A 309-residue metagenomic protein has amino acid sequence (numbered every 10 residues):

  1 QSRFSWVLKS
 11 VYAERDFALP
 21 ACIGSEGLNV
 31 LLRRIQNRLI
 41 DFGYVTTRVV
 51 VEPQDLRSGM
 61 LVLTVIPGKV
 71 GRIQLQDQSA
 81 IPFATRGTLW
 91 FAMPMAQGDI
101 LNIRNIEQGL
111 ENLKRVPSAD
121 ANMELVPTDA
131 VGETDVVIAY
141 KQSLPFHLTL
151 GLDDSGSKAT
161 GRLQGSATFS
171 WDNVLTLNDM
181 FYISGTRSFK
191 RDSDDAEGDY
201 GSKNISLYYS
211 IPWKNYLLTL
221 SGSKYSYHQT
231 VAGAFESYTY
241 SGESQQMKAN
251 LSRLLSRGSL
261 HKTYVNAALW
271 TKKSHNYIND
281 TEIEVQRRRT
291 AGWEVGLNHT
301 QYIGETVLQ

Functional and structural regions predicted by a protein language model:
Q1-G156, R162, T168, S184-K203: Periplasmic polypeptide-binding modules associated with outer-membrane biogenesis and secretion
V70-R72, A119-A121, P145-H147, G156-K158 (+7 more regions): Short beta-strands and strand-coil junctions in structured, solvent-facing domains, enriched
E111, V137, T168-S170, S206-Y208 (+2 more regions): Outer-membrane beta-barrel architecture
L125, L150-D154, A167, F181-R187 (+2 more regions): Transmembrane beta-barrel strands of outer-membrane/channel proteins
G132, G161-G165, G201-I205, E243-M247 (+1 more regions): Residues that define the transmembrane beta-barrel architecture of outer-membrane proteins
W171-L175: Internal alpha/beta scaffold segment
D179-T239: Surface-exposed beta-strand-turn/loop segments characteristic of Gram-negative outer-membrane beta-barrels
P212, L217-Q309: Transmembrane beta-strand segments of outer-membrane beta-barrel domains in Gram-negative and organellar OMPs
